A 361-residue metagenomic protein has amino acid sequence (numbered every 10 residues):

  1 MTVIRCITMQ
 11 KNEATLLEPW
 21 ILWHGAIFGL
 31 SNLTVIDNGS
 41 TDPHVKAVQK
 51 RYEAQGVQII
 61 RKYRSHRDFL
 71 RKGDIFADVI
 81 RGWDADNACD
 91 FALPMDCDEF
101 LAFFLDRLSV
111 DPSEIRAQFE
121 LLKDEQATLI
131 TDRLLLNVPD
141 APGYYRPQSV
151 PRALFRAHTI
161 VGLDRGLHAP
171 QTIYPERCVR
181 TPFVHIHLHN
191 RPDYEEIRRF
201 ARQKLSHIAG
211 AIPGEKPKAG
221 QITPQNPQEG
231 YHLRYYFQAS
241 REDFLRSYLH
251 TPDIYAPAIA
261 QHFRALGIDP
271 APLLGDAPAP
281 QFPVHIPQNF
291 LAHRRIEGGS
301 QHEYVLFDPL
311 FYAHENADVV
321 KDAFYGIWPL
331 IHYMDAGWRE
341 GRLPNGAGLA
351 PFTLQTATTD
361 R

Functional and structural regions predicted by a protein language model:
V3-R5: Cell-envelope/extracellular polymer assembly enzymes that use nucleotide-activated donors
T8-L22, G39: Active-site beta-to-alpha loop of glycosyltransferases that engages the nucleotide-sugar donor
L22-S31: Short, acidic, metal-binding catalytic loop of nucleotide-sugar glycosyltransferases
L33-D37: Short internal beta-strands
T41-P94: Active-site-proximal specificity loops/subdomain of glycosyltransferases
G73-D74, L105-R295: Catalytic-site signature of metal-activated, phosphate-bearing donor transferases, centered on the GT-A/GT-A-like
D98-L101: Acidic metal-phosphate-binding loop of nucleotide-sugar-dependent transferases
L291-R361: Charge-rich, low-complexity intrinsically disordered regions
